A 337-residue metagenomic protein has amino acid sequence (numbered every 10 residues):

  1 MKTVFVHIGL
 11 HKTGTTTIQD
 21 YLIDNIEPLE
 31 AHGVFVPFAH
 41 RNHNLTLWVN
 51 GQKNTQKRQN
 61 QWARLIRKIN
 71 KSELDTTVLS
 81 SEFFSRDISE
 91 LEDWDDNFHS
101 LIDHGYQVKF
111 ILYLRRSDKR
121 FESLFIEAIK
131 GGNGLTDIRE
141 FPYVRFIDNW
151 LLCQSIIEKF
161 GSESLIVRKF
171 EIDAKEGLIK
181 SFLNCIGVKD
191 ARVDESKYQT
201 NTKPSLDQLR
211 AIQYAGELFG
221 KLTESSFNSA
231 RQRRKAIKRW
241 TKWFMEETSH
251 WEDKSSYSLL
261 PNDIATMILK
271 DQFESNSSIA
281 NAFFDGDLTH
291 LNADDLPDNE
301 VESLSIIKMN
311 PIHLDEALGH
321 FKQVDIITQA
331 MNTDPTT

Functional and structural regions predicted by a protein language model:
M1-T337: Anion-recognition interface
